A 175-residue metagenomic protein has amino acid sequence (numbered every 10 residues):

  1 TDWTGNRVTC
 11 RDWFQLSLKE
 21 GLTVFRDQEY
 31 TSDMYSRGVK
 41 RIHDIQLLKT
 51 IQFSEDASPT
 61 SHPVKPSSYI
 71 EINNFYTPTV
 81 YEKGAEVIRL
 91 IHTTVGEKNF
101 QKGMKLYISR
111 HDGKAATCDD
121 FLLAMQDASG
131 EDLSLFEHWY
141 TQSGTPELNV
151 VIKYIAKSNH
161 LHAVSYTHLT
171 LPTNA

Functional and structural regions predicted by a protein language model:
D2-V164: Hydrophobic alpha-helical and helix-loop surface patches within well-folded domains that function as non-catalytic
T167-T173: Conserved small/polar residues in nucleotide/adenosyl-binding loops
